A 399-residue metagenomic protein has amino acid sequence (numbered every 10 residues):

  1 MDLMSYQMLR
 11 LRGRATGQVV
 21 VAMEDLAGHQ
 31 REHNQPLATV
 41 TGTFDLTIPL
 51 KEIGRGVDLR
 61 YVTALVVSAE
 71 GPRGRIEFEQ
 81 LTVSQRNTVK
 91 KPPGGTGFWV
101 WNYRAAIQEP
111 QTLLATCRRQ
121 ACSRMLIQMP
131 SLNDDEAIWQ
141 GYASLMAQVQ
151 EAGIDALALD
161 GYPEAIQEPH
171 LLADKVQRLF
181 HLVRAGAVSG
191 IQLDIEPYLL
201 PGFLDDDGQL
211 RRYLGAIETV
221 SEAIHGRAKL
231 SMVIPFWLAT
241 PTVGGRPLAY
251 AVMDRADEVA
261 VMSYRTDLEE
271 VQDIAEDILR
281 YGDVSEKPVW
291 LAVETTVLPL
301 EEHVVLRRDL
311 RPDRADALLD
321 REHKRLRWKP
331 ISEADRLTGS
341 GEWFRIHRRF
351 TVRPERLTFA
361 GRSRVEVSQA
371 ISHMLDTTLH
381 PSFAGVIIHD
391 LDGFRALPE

Functional and structural regions predicted by a protein language model:
M1-G54: Extracellular ligand-binding interfaces
L9-L11, D45-Q80: Extracellular beta-strand ligand-recognition surfaces/modules
L46-I53, E79-S123, Q128, M232-F236 (+1 more regions): Boundary/entry segment of secreted carbohydrate-active catalytic domains
F98-Y103, D155-E164, L210-R246, K287-L300 (+1 more regions): Aromatic-lined carbohydrate-recognition surfaces of secreted/lumenal glycan-active proteins
C122, I127, S189, I195-L199 (+1 more regions): Aromatic- and acid-rich polysaccharide-binding/catalytic face of secreted or lumenal carbohydrate-active enzymes
L126-G161, L204-M232, G282: Aromatic-lined substrate-binding rim segments of carbohydrate-active enzymes
L126-S131, R178-L210, A384-I387: Active-site groove signature of glycoside hydrolases
T266-D267, P288-E399: Substrate-binding cleft of secreted/luminal carbohydrate-active enzymes
